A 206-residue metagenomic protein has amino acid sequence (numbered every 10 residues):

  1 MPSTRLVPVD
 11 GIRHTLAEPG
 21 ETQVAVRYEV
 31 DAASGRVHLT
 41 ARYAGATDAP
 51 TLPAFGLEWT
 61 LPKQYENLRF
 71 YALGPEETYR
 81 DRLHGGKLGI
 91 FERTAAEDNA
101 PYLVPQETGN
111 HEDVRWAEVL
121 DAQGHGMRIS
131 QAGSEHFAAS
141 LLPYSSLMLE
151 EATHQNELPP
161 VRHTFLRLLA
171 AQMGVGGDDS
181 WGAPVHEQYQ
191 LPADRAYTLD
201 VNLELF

Functional and structural regions predicted by a protein language model:
M1-F206: Beta-strand/loop-rich accessory regions of lumenal/periplasmic or secreted enzymes, predominantly carbohydrate-active
